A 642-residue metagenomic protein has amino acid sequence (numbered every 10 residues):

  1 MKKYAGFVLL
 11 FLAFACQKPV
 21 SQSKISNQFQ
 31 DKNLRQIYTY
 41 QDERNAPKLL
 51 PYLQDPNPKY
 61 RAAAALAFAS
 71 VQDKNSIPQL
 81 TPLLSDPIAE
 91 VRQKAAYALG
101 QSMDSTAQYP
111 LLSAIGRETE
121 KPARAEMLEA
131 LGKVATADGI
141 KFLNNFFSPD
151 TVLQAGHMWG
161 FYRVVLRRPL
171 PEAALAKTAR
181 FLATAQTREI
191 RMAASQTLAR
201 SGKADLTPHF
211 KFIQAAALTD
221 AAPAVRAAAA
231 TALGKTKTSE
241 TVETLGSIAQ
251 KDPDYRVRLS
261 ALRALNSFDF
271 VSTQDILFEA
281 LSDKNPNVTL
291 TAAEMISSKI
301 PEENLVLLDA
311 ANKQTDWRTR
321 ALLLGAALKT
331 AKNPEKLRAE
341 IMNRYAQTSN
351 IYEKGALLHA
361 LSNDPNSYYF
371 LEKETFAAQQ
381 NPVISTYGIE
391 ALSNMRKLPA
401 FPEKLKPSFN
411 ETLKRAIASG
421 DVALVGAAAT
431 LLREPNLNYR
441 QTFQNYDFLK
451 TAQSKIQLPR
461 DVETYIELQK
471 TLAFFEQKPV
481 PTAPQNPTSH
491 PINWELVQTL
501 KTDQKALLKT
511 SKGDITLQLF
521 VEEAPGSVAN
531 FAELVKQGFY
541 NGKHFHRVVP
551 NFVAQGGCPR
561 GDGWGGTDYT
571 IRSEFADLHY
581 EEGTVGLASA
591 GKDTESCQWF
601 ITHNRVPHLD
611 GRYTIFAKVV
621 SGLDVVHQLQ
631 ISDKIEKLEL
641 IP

Functional and structural regions predicted by a protein language model:
K2-V8: Sec-dependent signal peptide recognition, specifically the positively charged N-region followed immediately by
F14-A15: C-terminal motif of bacterial Sec signal peptides marking the signal peptidase cleavage site
P19-Q22, Q41-Q54, D73-S85, D104-G116 (+11 more regions): Amphipathic alpha-helical scaffolding segments comprising HEAT/armadillo-like alpha-solenoid repeats
S23-E43, K59-D73, Q79-P82, R92-D104 (+18 more regions): Structural detector for internal amphipathic alpha-helices that build alpha-solenoid repeat scaffolds
P51, N57, K505-K509: Mature N-terminal segment immediately following signal peptide/propeptide cleavage in secreted/periplasmic
N57, I88, L131-G132, G234 (+2 more regions): Structured beta->alpha junctions
T184, K251, E523-S527: N-terminal capping segments
S349-I351, F370, T375-V383, E390-P642: Cyclophilin-like peptidyl-prolyl cis-trans isomerases
